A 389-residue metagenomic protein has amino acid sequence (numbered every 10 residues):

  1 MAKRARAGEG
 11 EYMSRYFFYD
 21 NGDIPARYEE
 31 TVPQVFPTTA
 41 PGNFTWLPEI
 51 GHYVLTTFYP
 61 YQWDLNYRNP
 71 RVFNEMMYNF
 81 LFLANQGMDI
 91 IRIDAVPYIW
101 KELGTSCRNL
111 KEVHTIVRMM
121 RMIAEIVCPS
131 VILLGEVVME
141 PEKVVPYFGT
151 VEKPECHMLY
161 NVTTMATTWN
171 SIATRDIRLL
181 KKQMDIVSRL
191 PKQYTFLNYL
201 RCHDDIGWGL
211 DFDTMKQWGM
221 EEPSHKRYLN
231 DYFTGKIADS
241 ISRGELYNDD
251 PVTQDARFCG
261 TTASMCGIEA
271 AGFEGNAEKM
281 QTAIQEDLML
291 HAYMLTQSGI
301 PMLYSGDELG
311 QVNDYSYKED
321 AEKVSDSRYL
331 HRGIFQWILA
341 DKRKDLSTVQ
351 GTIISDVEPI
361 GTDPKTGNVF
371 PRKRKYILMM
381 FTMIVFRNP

Functional and structural regions predicted by a protein language model:
M1-P389: Active-site and adjacent substrate-binding regions of carbohydrate-active enzymes
